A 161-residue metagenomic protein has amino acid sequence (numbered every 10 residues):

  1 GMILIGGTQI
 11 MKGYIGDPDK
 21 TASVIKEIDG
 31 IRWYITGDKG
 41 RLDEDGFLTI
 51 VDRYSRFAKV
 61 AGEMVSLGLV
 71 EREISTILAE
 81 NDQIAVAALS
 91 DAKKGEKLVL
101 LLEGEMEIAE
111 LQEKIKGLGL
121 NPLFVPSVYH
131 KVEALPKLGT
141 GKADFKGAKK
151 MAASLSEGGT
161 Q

Functional and structural regions predicted by a protein language model:
G1-K26, E63-V65: Conserved ATP/PPi-binding loop(s) of AMP-dependent carboxylate-activating enzymes
G1-M2, I31-W33, F47-L48: Conserved active-site beta-strand-loop modules that form the wall/rim of enzyme catalytic pockets and either contain
G7, K12-G13, G37-F124, G141 (+1 more regions): AMP-binding/adenylate-forming catalytic core of the ANL superfamily
I25, I31, R41-D45: Nucleotide phosphate-binding/pyrophosphate-handling subdomain across enzymes that bind or process nucleotide phosphates
D29, Y34-T36, H130-K131: Short, small/polar residue-rich loop motifs at catalytic or cofactor-binding pockets
A92-K93, V128-T140: Short proline/glycine- and acidic-rich turn/helix-capping motifs at secondary-structure junctions
K142-Q161: Phosphopantetheine-dependent thiolation modules in NRPS/PKS and related acyl-activating systems
